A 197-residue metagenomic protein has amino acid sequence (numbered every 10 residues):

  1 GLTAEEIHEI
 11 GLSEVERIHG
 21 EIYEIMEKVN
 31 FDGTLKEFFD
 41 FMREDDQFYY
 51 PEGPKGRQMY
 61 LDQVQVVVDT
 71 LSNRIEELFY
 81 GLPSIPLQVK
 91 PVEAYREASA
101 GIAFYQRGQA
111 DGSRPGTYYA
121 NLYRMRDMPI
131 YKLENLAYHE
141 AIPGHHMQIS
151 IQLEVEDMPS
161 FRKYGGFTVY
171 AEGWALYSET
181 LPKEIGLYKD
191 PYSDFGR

Functional and structural regions predicted by a protein language model:
G1-R197: N-terminal maturation segment of proteins
